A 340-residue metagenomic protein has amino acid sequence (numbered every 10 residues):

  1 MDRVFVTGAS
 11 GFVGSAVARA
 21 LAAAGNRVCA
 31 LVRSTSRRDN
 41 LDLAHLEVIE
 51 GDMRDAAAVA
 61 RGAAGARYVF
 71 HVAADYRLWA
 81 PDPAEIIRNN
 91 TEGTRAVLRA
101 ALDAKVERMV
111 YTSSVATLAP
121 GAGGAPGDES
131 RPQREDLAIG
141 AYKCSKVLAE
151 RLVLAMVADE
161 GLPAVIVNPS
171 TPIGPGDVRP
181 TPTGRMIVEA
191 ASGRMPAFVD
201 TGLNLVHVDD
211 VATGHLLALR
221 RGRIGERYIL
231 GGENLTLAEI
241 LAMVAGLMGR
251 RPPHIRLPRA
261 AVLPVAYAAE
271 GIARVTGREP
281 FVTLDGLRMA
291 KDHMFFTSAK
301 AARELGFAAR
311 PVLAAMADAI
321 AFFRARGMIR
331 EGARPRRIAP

Functional and structural regions predicted by a protein language model:
D2-A24: N-terminal Rossmann NAD(P)H-binding glycine-rich loop of SDR-like oxidoreductase domains
T35-D42, L46-E92, A100: NAD(P)H-binding glycine-rich loop region in Rossmannoid oxidoreductase-like domains and their noncatalytic homologs
A84, R88-A141: Conserved Rossmann-fold NAD(P)-dependent oxidoreductase catalytic core, especially the SDR/UDP-sugar
A96, L148, P182, V199-L219 (+1 more regions): Substrate-positioning beta->alpha
R134-L137, R185-V206, D210, G222: A conserved pocket-lining segment of Rossmann-fold NAD(P)-dependent short-chain dehydrogenase/reductase
A138-V165: Active-site Tyr-X1-5-Lys
E160-L162, G174-R185, A218-Y228, R250-P252: Glycine/proline-rich active-site loop of Rossmann-fold NAD(P)-dependent oxidoreductases
G214-F281, S298, R303, L313-P340: Mid/C-terminal beta-alpha module of Rossmann-like enzyme folds, strongest in SDR-family dehydrogenases/epimerases
